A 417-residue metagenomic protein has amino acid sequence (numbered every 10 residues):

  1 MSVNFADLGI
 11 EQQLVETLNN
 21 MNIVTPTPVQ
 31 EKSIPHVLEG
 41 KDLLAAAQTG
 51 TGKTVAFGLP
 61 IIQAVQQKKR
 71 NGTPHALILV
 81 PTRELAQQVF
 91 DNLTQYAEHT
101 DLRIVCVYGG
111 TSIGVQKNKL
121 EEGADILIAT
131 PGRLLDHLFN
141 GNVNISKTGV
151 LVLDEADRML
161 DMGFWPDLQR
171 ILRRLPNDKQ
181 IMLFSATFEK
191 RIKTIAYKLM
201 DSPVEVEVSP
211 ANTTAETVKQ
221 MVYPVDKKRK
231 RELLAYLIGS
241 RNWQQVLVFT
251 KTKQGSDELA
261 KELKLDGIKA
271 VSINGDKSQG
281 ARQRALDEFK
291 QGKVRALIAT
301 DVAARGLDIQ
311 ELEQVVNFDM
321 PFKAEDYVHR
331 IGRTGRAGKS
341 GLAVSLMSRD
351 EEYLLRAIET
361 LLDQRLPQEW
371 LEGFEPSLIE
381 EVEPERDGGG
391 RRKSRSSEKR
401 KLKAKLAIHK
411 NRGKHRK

Functional and structural regions predicted by a protein language model:
M1-V3, Q291, R365-E369, G373-K417: Basic Arg/Gly/Lys-rich low-complexity intrinsically disordered segments
S2-E380: Conserved helicase RecA-like core
